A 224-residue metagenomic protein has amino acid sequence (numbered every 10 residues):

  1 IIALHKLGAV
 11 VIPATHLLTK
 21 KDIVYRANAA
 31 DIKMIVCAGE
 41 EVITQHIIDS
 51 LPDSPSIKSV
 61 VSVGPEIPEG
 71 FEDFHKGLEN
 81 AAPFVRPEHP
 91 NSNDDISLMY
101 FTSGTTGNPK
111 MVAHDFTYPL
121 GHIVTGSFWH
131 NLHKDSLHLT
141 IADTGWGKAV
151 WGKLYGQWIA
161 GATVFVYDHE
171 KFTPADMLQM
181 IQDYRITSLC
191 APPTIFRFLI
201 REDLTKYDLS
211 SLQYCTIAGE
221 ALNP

Functional and structural regions predicted by a protein language model:
I2-V10, A29, W146, W158-I159: Short hydrophobic alpha-helices that are characteristic scaffold elements of the AMP-binding
L4, I35, I96, T102-T105 (+4 more regions): Conserved S/T- and glycine-rich ATP-binding loop of Class I adenylate-forming
K6-K76: Structural core segment of the AMP-binding/adenylate-forming
A9-A27, G39-H46, A142-T144, A162-Y184 (+1 more regions): ATP-dependent adenylate-forming carboxylate-activation enzymes
C37-I47, Y167-H169, I186-P224: Adenylate-forming
S62-E72, E79-F101, N108, N131-L137 (+1 more regions): Conserved pre-ATP/AMP-binding loop-to-beta segment of ANL
S97-G121: Conserved AMP-binding A3 loop
L120-L137, T144-T187, R201-E202: Conserved AMP-binding/adenylation subdomain of ANL enzymes
